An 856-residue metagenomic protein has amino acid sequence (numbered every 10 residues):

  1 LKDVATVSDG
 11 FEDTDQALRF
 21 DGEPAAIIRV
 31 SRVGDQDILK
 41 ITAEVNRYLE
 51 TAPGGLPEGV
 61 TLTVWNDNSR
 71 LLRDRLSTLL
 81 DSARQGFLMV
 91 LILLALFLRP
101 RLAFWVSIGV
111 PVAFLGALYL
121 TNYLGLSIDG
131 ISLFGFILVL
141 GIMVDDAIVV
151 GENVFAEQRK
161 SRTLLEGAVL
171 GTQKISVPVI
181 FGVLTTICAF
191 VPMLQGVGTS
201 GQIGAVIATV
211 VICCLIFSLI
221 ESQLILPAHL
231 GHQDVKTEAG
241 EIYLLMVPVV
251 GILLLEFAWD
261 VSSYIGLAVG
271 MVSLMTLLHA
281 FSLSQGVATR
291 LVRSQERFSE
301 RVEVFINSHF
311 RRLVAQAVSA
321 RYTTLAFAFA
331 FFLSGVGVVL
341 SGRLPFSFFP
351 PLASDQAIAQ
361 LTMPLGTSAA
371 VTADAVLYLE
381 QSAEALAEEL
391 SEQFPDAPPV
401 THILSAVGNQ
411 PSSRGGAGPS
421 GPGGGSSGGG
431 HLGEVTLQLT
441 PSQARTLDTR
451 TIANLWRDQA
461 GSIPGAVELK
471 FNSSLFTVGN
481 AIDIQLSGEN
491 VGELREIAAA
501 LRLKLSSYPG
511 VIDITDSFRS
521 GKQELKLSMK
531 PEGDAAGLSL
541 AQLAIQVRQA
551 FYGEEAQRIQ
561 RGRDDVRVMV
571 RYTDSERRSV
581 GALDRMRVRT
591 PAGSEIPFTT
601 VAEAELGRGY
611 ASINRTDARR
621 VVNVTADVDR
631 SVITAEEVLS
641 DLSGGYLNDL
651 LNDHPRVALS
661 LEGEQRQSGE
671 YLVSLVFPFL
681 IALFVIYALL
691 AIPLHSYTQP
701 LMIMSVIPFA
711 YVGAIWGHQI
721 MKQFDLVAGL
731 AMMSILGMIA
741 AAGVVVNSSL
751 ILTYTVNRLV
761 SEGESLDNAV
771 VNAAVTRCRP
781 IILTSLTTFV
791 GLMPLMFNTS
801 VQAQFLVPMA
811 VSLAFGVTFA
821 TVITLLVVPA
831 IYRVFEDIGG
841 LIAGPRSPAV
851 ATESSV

Functional and structural regions predicted by a protein language model:
L1-D13, P24, Q36, K40-L62 (+12 more regions): Surface-exposed amphipathic alpha-helical segments in non-transmembrane regions that serve as interaction surfaces
V4, V45, R75, V90 (+34 more regions): Residue-level signature of catalytic and energy-coupling elements of molecular machines, predominantly ATP/GTP-dependent
F20, R73-M89, G669-L683, V811: N-terminal membrane-entry
W65, L72, L76, G151 (+4 more regions): Helix-loop junctions and hydrophobic alpha-helical segments within the transmembrane domains of large membrane
L88-L96, P100-A156, Q195, C213 (+8 more regions): Hydrophobic transmembrane alpha-helices and their membrane-interface caps in long multi-pass transport proteins
I175, K236-G286, S294-S347, T852-V856: Signature of alpha-helical transmembrane segments and their immediate interfacial
M193-Q202, L255-Y264, V287-A288, L325 (+6 more regions): Transmembrane helices with small-residue packing motifs
L224-H229, K236, N798-S855: Hydrophobic alpha-helical transmembrane segments of membrane transport and translocation systems, primarily multi-pass
